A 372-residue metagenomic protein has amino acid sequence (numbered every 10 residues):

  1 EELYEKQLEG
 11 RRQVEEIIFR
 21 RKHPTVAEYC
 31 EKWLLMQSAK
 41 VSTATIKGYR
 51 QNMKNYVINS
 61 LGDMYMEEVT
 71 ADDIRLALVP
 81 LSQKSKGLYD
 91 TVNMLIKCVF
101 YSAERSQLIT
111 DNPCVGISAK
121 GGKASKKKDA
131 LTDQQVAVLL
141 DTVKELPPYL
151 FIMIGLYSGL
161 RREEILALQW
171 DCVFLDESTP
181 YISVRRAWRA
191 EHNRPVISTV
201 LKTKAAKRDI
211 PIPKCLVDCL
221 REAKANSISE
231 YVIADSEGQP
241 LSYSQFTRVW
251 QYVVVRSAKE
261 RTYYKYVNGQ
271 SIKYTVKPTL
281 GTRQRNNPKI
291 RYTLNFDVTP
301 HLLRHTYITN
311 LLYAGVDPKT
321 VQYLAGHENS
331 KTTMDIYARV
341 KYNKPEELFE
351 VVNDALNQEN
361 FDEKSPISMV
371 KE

Functional and structural regions predicted by a protein language model:
E1-H23, T203: Short, surface-exposed polybasic/aromatic micro-patch for ligand or macromolecular engagement
K22-H23, L34-L108, S125, Q239-Q245 (+2 more regions): N-terminal core-binding DNA-recognition domain of tyrosine site-specific recombinases/integrases
E68-A71, Y101-K123, Y274-R285, E350: Short, charged hinge/linker segments at domain and secondary-structure junctions
K86, D141-E145, S158, I210 (+4 more regions): Short, basic (Lys/Arg/His-rich) helix/loop patches that form interaction surfaces in the mid-to-C-terminal regions
K86-V92, R105-L168, D176-S178, A205-K207 (+1 more regions): Basic, Lys/Arg- and aromatic-enriched nucleic-acid-binding interface segment
A130, V217, A325-V351: Catalytic-site neighborhood detector that most strongly recognizes the C-terminal catalytic loop/helix of tyrosine
E177, A190-H192, V196-K207, K214-L216 (+3 more regions): C-terminal secondary-structure termini that scaffold catalytic or DNA-interacting sites
